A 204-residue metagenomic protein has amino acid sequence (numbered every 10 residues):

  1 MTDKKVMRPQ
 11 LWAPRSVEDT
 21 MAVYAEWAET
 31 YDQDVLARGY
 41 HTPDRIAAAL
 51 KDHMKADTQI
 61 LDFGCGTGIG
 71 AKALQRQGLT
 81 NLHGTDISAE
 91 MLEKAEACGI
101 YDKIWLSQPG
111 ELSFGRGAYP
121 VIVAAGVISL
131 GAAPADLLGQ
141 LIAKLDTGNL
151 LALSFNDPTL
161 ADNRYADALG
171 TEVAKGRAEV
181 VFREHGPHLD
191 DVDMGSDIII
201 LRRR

Functional and structural regions predicted by a protein language model:
M1-E29: N-terminal, positively charged/glycine-rich alpha-helical extensions of SAM-dependent methyltransferases
D32-A47: Conserved SAM-binding loop and adjacent beta-strand
L61-F63, T67-L112: Class I SAM-dependent methyltransferase SAM/SAH-binding core
L112-I122: A short acidic, Gly/Pro-enriched loop at the edge of an enzyme's catalytic core that lines a small-molecule cofactor
P120-P134: A short SAM/SAH-binding and catalytic strip from SAM-dependent methyltransferases
D136-T147: A short glycine-rich, Lys/Arg-flanked "PGG" loop and its adjoining helix->strand segment in the class I
G148-N156: Conserved beta-strand signature within the Rossmann-like core of class I S-adenosyl-L-methionine
D191-R204: Core SAM-dependent methyltransferase catalytic element
